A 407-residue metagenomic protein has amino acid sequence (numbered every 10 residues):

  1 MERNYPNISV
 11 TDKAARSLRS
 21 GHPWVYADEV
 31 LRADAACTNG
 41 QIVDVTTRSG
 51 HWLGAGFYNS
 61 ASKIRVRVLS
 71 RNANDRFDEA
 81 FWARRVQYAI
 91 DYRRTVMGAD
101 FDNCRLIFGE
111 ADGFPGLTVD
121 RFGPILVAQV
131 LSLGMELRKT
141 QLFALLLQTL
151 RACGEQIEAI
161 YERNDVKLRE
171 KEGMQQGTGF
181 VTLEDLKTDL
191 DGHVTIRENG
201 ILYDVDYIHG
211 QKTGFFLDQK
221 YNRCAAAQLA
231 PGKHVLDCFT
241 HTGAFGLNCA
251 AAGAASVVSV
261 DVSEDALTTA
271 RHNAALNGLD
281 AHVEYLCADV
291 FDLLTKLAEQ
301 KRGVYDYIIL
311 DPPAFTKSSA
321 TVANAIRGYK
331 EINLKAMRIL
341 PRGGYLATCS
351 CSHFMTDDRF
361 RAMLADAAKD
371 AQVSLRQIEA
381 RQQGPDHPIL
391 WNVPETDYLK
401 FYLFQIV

Functional and structural regions predicted by a protein language model:
M1-G123: Non-catalytic accessory regions of SAM-dependent methyltransferases
G109-D120, T140-F215: Non-catalytic substrate-recognition/targeting regions of SAM-dependent transferases
Q228, T242-A255: Conserved SAM-binding loop of SAM-dependent methyltransferases across substrates and taxa, primarily the Class I
G232-H241: Conserved class I S-adenosyl-L-methionine
S256-D261: Conserved SAM-binding motif I beta-strand of class I
D265-I309: S-adenosyl-L-methionine
V304, E331, Y345-V407: C-terminal catalytic and target-recognition region of SAM-dependent MTase-like enzymes, primarily methyltransferases
Y305-K335: Mobile active-site "lid"/loop adjacent to the S-adenosyl-L-methionine
